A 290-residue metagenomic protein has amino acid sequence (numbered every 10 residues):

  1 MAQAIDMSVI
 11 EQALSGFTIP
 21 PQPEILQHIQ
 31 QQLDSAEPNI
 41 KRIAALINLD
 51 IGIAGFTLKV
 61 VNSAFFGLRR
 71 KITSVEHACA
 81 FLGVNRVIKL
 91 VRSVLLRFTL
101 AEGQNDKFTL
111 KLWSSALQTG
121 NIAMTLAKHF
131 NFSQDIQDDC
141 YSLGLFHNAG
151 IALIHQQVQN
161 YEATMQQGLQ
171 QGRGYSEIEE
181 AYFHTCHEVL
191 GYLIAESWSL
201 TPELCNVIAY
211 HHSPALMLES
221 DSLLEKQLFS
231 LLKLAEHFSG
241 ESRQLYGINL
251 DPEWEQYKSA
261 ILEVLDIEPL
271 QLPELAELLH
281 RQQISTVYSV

Functional and structural regions predicted by a protein language model:
M1-N160, L169, G174, E179-D251 (+1 more regions): Conserved alpha-helical "signature site" that marks functionally important helical segments or helix/loop junctions
L232-V290: C-terminal appended segment following the main domain
